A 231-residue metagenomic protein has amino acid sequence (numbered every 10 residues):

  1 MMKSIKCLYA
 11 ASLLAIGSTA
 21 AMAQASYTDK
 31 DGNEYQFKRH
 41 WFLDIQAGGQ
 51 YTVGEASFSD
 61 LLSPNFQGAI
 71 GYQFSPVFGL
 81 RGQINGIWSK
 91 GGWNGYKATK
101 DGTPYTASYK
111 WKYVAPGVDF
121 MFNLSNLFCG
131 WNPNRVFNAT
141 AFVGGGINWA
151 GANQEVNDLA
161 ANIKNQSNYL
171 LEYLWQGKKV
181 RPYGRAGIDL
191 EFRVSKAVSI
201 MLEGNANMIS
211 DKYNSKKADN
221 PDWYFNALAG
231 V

Functional and structural regions predicted by a protein language model:
A23-G71, A152: Short glycine/proline- and aromatic-enriched beta-strand/turn motifs that initiate or cap beta-hairpins
Q24-H40, V77, N126-A139, V194-A197: Short loop/turn motifs that connect adjacent beta-strands in outer-membrane beta-barrel proteins
K30-D31, V53-A56, Y96-Y109, S167-Q176 (+1 more regions): Extracellular loop and loop/strand-boundary signature of outer-membrane beta-barrel proteins
R39, D60-F66, K110-P116, F137 (+2 more regions): Residues that define the transmembrane beta-barrel architecture of outer-membrane proteins
W41-I45, L80-G82, P116-V118, F137-G145 (+3 more regions): Transmembrane beta-strands of outer-membrane beta-barrel proteins
I45-G49, G68-Y72, V118-L124, V143-I147 (+3 more regions): Residues on the lipid-exposed face of transmembrane beta-strands in outer-membrane beta-barrel proteins
F78-K164: Gram-negative (and chloroplast) outer-membrane scaffold detector with strong preference for beta-barrel transmembrane
W93-G95, W111-Y113, S195-V231: Predominantly the C-terminal beta-signal and adjacent terminal strand-loop region of outer-membrane beta-barrel
